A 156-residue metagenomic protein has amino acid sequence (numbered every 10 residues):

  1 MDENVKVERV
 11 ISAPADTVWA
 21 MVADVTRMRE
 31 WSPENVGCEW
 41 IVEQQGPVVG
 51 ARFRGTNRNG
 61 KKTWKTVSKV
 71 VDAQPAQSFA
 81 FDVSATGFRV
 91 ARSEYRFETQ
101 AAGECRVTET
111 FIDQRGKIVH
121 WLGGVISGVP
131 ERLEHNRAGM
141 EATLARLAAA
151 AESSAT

Functional and structural regions predicted by a protein language model:
M1-E43, V48, R146: Hydrophobic ligand-binding cavity/cleft-lining segments
N4-K6, T63-V67, R89-S93: Short, surface-exposed coil-to-beta transition loops
A15-D16, Q45-G46, V71-Q77, R96-R106 (+1 more regions): A short, structured loop/turn motif at beta-sheet edges
V18-V22, M28, F53, V70 (+3 more regions): Hydrophobic pocket/interface hotspot
W40, A145-T156: Short, highly charged C-terminal tails/helix-capping segments
A51-R58, A80-T86: Short beta-strand segments that buttress and anchor functional surface loops
R58-W64, R115-I118: Short, cysteine-centered beta-strand-loop-beta hairpins and adjacent loop/turn segments enriched in charged/polar
V83-E141, L147: Beta-strand/loop substructures that line and gate deep hydrophobic ligand-binding cavities in soluble
